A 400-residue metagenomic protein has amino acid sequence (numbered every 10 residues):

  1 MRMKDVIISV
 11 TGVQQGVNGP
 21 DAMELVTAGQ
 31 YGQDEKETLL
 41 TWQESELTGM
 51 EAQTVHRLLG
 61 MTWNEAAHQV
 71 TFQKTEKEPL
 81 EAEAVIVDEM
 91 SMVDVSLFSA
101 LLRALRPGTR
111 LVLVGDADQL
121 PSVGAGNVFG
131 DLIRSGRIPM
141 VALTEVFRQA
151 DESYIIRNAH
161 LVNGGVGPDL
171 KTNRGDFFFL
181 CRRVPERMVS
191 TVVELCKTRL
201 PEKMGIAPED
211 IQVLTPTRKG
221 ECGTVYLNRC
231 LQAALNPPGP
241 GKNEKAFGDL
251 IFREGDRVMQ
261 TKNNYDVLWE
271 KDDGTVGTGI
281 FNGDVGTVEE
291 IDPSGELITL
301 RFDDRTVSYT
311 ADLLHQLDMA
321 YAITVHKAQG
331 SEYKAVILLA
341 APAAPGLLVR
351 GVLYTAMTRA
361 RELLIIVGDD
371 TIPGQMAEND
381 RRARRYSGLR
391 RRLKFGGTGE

Functional and structural regions predicted by a protein language model:
M1-D5, S9, P20, Q33 (+8 more regions): Conserved helicase motor core of SF1/SF2 NTP-dependent helicases
M3, T11, G220-G239, E290-Y309: Conserved helicase motor "Helicase C" RecA-like lobe of SF1/SF2 P-loop NTPases
G29-D34, A117-G279, E289, G396: Conserved helicase motor core of P-loop NTPases
N64-Q73, V95, P240-K242, M319 (+1 more regions): Short gly/ser/thr-rich secondary-structure transition/capping motifs
E83, I211, K334: Conserved acidic residues
R106, I251-E254, F281, A328: Residue-level recognition of short, solvent-exposed, well-ordered loop/turn junctions that link secondary-structure
L113, V213-T215, L338, I366: Structural beta-sheet core signal
G164, D272, N282-E400: C-terminal accessory regions
